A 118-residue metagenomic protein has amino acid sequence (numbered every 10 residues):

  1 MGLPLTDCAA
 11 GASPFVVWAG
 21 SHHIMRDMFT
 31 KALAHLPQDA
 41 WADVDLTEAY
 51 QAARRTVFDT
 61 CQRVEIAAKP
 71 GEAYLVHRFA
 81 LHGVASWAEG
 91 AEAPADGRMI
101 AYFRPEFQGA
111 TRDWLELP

Functional and structural regions predicted by a protein language model:
M1-D7: Short, hydrophobic, well-ordered secondary-structure elements
G2, A12, R63-E65, L81 (+1 more regions): Extracellular structured ligand-interaction cores
G2, V16-W18, Y102-R104: Residues in well-ordered beta-strands of folded domains
L5, V64, G90: Short, flexible, glycine/charge-rich loop motifs used to bind or transfer phosphoryl groups or to couple energy/partner
A10-L75: Double-stranded beta-helix
H23-H35, P70-P118: Non-heme Fe(II)/2-oxoglutarate
